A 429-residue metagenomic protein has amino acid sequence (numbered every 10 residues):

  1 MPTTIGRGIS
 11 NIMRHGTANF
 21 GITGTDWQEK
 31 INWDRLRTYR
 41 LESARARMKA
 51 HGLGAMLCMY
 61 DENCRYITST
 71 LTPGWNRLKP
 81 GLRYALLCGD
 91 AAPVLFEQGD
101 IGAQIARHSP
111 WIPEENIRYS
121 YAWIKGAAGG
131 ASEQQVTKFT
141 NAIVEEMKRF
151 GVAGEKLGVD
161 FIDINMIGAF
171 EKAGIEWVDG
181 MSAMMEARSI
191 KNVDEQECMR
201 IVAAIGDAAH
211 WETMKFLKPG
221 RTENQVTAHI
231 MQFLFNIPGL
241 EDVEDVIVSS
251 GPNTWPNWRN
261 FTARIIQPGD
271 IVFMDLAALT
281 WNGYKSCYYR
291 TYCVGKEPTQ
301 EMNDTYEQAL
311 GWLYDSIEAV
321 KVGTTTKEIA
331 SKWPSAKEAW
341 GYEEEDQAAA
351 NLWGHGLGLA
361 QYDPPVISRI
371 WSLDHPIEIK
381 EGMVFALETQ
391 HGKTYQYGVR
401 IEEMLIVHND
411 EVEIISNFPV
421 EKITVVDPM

Functional and structural regions predicted by a protein language model:
M1-M429: Active-site neighborhoods and metal-handling regions in enzymes and metal-associated proteins
